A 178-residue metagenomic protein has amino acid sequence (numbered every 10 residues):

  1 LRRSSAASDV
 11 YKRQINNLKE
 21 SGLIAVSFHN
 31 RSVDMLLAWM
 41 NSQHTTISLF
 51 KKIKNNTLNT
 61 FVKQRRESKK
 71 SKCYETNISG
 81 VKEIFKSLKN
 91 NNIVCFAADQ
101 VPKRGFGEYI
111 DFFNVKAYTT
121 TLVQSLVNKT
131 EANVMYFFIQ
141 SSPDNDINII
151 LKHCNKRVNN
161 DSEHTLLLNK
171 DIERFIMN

Functional and structural regions predicted by a protein language model:
L1-A7, Y11: Single conserved hydrophobic/aromatic residue that forms the stacking wall/gate of nucleotide- or nucleobase-binding
A6, L36, L122-V123: Conserved sugar-transfer catalytic core signal across GT-A, GT-B, and GT-C glycosyltransferases
K12-N16: Membrane/wall-proximal cationic-aromatic binding patches
N17-G22, S42-I47, S79-N178: Non-catalytic C-terminal accessory region of glycerolipid acyltransferases and related lyso-lipid remodeling enzymes
S21-I78, R104-D111: Catalytic core of membrane glycerolipid acyltransferases/transacylases, capturing the structured, soluble-facing
